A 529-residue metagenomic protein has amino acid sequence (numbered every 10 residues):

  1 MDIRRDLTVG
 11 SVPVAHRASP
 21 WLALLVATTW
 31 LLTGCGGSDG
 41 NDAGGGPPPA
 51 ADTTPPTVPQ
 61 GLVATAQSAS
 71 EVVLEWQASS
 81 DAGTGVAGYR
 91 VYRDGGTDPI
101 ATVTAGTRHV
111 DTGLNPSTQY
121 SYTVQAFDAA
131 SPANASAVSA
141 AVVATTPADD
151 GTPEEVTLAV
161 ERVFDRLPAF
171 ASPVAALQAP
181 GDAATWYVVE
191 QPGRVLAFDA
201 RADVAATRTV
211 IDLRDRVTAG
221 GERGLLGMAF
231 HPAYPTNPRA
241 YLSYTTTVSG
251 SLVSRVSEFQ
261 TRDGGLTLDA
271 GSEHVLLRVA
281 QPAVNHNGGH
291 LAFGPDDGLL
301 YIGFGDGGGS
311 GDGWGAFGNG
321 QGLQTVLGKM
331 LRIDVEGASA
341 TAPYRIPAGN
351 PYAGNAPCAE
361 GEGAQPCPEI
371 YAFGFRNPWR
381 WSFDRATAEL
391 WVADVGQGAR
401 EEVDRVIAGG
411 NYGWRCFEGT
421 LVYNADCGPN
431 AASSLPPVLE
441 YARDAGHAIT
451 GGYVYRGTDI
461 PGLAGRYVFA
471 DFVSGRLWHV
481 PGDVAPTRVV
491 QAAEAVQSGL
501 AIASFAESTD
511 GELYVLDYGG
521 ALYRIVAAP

Functional and structural regions predicted by a protein language model:
D2-I3, L24, T29-V58, P147-E154: Bacterial Sec-dependent N-terminal signal peptides
S70-G83: Conserved aromatic anchor
A82-P99: Extracellular low-complexity, O-glycosylation-prone stalks/linkers
P99-A105: Short beta-strand segments within Ig-like beta-sandwich modules, predominantly Fibronectin type-III
D111-P132: Beta-strand-rich modules
F127-D149: Extracellular fibronectin type III
D149-S310, R380-F383, A388-G396, A445-V484 (+2 more regions): Acidic, Gly/Ser/Thr-rich repeat motifs that build Ca2+-stabilized beta-propeller blades
P153-L167, D203-A219, F259-P282, G322-N377 (+2 more regions): Blade-edge beta-strand/turn elements of extracellular beta-propeller and related beta-sheet repeat scaffolds
